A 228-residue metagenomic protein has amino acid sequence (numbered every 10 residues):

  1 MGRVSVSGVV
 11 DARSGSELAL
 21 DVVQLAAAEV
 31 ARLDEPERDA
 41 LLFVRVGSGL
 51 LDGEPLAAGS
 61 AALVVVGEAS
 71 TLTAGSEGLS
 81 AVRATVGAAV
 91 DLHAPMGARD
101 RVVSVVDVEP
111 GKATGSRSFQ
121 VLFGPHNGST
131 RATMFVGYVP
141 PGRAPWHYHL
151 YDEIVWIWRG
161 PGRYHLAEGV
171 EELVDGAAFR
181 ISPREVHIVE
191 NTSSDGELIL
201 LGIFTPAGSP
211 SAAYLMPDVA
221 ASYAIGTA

Functional and structural regions predicted by a protein language model:
M1-A19, G78-R131, L215-A228: A short, N-terminal "cap"/entry segment at the start of jelly-roll beta-barrel domains of the cupin/DSBH fold
G8, A19-P36, M134-H149: Conserved short histidine dyad/triad with adjacent acidic residue
P36-L50, V136-P140, Y148-L166, I203-T205: Short, conserved beta-strand element in jelly-roll/cupin
S48, A69, G78, R143 (+4 more regions): Structural motif
G53-A69, A167-R184: Short acidic-glycine-tyrosine-enriched beta hairpin
T71-S76, E190-T192: Asparagine-centered strand-capping/turn motif at beta-strand->loop junctions
S76-A94, M134, R180, D195-Y214: A short hydrophobic beta-strand segment most commonly corresponding to one strand of the jelly-roll/cupin
